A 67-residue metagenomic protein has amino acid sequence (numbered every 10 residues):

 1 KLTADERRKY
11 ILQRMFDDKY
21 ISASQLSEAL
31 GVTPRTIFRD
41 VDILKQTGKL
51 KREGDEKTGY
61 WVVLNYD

Functional and structural regions predicted by a protein language model:
K1-D67: C-terminal regulatory or interaction extensions
